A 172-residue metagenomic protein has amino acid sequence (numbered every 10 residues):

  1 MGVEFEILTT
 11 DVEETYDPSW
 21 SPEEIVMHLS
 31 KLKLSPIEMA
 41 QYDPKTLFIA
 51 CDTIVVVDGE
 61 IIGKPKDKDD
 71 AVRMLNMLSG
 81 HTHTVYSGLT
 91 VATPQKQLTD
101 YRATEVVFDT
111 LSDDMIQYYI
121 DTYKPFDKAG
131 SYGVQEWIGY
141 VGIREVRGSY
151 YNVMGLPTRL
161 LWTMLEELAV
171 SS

Functional and structural regions predicted by a protein language model:
M1-L29: N-terminal glycine-rich phosphate-binding loop and ensuing alpha1 helix
P18-S172: Anionic-ligand binding patches
